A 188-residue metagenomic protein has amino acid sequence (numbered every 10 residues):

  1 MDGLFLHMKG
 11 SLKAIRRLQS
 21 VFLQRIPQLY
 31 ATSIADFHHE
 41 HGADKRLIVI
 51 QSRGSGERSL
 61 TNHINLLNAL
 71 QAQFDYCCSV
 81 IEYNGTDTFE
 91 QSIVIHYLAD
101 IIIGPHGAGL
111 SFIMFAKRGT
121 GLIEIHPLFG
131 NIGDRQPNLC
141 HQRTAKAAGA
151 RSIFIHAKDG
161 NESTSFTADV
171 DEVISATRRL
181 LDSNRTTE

Functional and structural regions predicted by a protein language model:
M1-E188: The feature primarily captures lumenal catalytic ectodomains of type II secretory-pathway glycosyltransferases
